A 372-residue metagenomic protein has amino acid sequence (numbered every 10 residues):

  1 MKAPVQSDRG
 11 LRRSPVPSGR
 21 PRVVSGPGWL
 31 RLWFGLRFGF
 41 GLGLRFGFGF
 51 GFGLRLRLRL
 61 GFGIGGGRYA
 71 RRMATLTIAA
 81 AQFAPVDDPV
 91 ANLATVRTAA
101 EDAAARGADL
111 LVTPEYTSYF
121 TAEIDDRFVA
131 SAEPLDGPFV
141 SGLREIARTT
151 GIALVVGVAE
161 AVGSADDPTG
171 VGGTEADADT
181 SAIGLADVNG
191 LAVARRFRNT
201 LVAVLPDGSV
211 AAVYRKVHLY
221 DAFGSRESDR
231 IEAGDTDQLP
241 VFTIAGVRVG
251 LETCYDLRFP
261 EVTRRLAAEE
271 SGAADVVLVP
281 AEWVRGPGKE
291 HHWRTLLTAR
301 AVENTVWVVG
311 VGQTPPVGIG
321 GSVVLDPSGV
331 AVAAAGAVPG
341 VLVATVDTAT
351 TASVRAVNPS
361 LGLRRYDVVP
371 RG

Functional and structural regions predicted by a protein language model:
P4-G66, V162-R196, S271: Intrinsically disordered, low-complexity terminal tails and inter-domain linkers enriched for S/T/G/P/D/E
A74-F83: Short beta-strand segments enriched in small/hydrophobic residues
I78, N92, A100-A130, A147 (+7 more regions): Active-site beta-strand/loop signature of hydrolases that rely on acidic residues for catalysis
L111, R248-T253, L278, L325: Short hydrophobic-aromatic micro-motifs
L135, E145, S164-D166, E175 (+4 more regions): Active-site catalytic loop in hydrolytic enzyme cores
L135-V155, L257-L342: CN hydrolase (nitrilase-like) catalytic-core segments centered on the catalytic cysteine and neighboring Lys/Glu
V156-V158, T200-A203, P240, S322-V324 (+1 more regions): Short beta-strand scaffold segments in enzyme catalytic cores
A349-G372: A short C-terminal boundary segment appended to hydrolase-like catalytic domains
